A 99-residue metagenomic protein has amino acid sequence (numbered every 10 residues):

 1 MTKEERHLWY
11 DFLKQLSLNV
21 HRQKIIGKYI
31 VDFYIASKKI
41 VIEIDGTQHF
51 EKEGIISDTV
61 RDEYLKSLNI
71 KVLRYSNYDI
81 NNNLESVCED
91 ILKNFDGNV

Functional and structural regions predicted by a protein language model:
M1-V99: Nucleic-acid endo/exonuclease domains
